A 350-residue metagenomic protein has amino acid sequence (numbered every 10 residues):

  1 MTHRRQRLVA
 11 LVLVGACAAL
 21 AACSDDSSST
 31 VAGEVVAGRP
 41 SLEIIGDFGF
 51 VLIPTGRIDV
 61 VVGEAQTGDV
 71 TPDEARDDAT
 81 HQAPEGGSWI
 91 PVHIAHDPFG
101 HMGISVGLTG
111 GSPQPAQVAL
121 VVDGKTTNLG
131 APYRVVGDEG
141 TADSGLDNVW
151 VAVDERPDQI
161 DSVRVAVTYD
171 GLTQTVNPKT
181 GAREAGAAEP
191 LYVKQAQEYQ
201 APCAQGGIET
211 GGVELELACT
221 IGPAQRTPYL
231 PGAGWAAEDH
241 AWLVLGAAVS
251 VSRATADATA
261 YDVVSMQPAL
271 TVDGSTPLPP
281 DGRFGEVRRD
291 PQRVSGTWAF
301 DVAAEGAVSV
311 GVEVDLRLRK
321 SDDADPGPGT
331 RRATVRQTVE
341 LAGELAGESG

Functional and structural regions predicted by a protein language model:
M1-A10: Bacterial N-terminal signal peptides that target proteins for export
L13-A16: Hydrophobic helical h-region of N-terminal Sec-dependent signal peptides in bacterial secretory/periplasmic proteins
A18-A22: C-terminal motif of bacterial Sec signal peptides marking the signal peptidase cleavage site
C23-G350: Conserved functional micro-motifs across diverse proteins
